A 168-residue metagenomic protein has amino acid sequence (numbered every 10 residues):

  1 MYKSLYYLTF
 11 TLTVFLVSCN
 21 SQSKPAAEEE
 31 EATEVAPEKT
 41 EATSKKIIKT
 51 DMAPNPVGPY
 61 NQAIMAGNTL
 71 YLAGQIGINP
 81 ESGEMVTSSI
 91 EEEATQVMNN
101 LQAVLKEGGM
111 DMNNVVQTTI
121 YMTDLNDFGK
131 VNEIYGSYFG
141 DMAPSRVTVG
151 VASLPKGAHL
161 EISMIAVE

Functional and structural regions predicted by a protein language model:
M1-L5: Positively charged n-region of N-terminal signal peptides that target proteins for export
Y6, C19-Q96, A103-G108, N113 (+1 more regions): N-terminal presequence-like segments and the immediate start of the first folded domain
Y7-L16: Bacterial N-terminal signal peptides
V116-T118: Surface-exposed aromatic
